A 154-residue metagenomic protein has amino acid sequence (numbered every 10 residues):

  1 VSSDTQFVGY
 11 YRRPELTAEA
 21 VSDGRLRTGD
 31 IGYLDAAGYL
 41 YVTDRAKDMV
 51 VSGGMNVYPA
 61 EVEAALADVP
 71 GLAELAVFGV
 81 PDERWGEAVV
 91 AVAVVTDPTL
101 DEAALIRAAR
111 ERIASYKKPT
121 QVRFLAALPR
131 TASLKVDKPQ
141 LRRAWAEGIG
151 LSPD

Functional and structural regions predicted by a protein language model:
S3-D4, V8-G9, L16-E19, G24 (+4 more regions): AMP-binding/adenylate-forming catalytic core of the ANL superfamily
R143-D154: Acidic/polar alpha-helix N-cap and adjacent early helical turns within long charge-rich amphipathic helices/linkers
